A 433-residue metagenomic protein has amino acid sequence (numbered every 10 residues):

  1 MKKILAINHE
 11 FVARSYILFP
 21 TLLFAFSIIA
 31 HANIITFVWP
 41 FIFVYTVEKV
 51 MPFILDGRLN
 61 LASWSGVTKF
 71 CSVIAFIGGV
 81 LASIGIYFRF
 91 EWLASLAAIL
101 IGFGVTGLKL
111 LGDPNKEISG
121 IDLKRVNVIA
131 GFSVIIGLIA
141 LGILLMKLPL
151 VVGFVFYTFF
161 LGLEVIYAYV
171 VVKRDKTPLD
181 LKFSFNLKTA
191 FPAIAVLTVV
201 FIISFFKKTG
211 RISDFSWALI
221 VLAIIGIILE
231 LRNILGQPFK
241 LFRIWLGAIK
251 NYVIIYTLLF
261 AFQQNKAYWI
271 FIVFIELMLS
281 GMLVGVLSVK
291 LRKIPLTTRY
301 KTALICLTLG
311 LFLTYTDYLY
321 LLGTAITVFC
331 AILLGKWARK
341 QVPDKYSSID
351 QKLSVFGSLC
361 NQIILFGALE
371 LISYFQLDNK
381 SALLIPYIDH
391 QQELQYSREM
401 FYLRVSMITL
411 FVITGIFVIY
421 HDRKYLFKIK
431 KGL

Functional and structural regions predicted by a protein language model:
M1-F53, G79, V199-L219, G236-I275: Helix-loop boundary and gating motifs at the non-cytosolic
E48-P52, L219-E230, F271-I294, A303: Transmembrane alpha-helices of Major Facilitator/SLC transporters
V67-A82, T298-F312: Structural signature of the two symmetry-related core transmembrane helices
I101-A130: Cytoplasmic helix-loop-helix junction between adjacent transmembrane helices in 12-TM secondary transporters
S119-V253, V412-L433: Intracellular loop-helix junctions on the cytosolic face of multi-pass helical membrane proteins
I143-F159, K208-W217, F366-V412: A membrane-interface helix-boundary motif in multi-pass transporters
T298-L334: C-terminal transmembrane helical hairpin of 12-TM major facilitator-type secondary transporters
D344-Q376: A late C-terminal transmembrane helix in Major Facilitator Superfamily
